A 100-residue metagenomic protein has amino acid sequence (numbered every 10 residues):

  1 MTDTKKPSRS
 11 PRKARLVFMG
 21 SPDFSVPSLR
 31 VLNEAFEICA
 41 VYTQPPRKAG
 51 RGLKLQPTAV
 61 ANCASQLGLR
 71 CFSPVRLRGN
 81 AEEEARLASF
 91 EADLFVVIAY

Functional and structural regions predicted by a protein language model:
M1-Y100: One-carbon transfer enzymes
